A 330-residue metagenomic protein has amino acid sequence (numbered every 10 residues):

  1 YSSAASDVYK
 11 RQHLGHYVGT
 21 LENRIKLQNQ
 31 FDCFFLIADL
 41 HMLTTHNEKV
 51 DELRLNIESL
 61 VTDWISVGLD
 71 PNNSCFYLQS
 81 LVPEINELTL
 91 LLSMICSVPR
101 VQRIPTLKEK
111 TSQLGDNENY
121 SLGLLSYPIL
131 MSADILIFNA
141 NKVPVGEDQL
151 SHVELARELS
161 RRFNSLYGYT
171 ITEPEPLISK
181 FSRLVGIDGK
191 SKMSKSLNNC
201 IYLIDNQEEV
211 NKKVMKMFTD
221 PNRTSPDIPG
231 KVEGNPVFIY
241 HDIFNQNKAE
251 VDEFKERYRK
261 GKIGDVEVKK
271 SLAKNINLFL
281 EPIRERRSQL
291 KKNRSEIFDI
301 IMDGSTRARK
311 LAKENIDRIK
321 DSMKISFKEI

Functional and structural regions predicted by a protein language model:
Y1-A5, Y9: Single conserved hydrophobic/aromatic residue that forms the stacking wall/gate of nucleotide- or nucleobase-binding
H13, D134, Y240: Residue-level signature of catalytic and energy-coupling elements of molecular machines, predominantly ATP/GTP-dependent
L14-L36: Histidine-anchored nucleotide/phosphate-binding helix
H16, S151, R157-I330: Conserved nucleotide- and phosphate/pyrophosphate-binding catalytic cores in adenylate/nucleotidyl-handling enzymes
M42-N47: A short acidic, helix-capping loop that chelates divalent metal ions and anchors anionic groups
E48-E52, Y258: Short glycine-enriched, charge-decorated loop/helix-capping segments at active-site entrances that position
D51-G189: Divalent-metal (Mg2+/Mn2+/Ca2+)-assisted nucleotide/phosphate chemistry catalytic cores
